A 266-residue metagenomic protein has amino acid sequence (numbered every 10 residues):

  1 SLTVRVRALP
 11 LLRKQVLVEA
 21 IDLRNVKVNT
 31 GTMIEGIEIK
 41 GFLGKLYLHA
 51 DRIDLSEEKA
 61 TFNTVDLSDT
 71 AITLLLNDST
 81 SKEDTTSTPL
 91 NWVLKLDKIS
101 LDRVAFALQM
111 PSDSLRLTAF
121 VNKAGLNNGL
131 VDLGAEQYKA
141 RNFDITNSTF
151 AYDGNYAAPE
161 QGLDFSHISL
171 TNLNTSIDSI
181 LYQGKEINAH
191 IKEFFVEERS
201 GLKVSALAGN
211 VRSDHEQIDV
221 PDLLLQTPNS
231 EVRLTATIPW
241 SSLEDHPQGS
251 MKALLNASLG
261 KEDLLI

Functional and structural regions predicted by a protein language model:
S1-N77, T88-S112, T118-F120, N127-D153 (+4 more regions): Flexible beta-edge/linker motif
L23, G36-G41, L46, E83-S87 (+5 more regions): Beta-propeller and related beta-repeat scaffolds in trafficking/envelope systems
T80-S81, S114-L115, P159, Q226-P228 (+1 more regions): Short, surface-exposed beta-strand-loop junctions and turns on beta-sheet-rich folds
S112, E198-V204, Q226-R233: Solvent-exposed loop/turn segments connecting transmembrane beta-strands in outer-membrane beta-barrel proteins
T146, L225-P228, A257-L259: Short, solvent-exposed aromatic-acidic interface loops
K192-V196, P221-T227: Short beta-strand segments that buttress and anchor functional surface loops
V204-A208, E231-T235, S250-K252: Transmembrane beta-barrel architecture of outer membranes
